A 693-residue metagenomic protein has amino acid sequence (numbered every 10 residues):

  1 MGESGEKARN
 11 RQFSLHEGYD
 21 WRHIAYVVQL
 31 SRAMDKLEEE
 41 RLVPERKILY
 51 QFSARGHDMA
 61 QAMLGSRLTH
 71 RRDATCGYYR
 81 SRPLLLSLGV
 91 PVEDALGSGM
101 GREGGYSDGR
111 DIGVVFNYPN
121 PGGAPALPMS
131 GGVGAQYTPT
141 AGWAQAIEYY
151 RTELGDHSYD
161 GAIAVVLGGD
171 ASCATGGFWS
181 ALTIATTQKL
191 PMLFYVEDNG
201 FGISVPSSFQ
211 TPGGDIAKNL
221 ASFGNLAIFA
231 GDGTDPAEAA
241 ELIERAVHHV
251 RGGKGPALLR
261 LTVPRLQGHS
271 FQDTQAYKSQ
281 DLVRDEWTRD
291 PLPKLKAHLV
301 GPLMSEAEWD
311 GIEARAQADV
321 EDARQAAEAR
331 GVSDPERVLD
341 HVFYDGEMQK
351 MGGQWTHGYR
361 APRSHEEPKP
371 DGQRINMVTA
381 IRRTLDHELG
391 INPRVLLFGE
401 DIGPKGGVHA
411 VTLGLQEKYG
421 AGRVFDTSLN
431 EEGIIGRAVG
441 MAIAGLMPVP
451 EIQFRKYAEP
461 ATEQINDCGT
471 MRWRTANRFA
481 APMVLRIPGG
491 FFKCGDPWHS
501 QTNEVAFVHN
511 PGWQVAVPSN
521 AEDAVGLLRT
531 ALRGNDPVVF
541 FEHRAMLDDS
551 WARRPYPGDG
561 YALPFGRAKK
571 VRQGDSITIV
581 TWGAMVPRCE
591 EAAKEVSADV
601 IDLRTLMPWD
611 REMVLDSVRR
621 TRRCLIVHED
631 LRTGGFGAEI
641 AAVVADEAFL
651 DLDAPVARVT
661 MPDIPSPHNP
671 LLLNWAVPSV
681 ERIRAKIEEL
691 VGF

Functional and structural regions predicted by a protein language model:
M1-A60, S66-R67, L261, L266-Y419 (+3 more regions): Conserved acidic/glycine
A33-E40, P44-Q188, Y195, P206-G224 (+2 more regions): Cofactor-binding active-site loop characterized by glycine-rich and histidine/acidic residues
R41-R46, D111-S130, Y159-L167, G224-I228 (+7 more regions): Glycine/charged-rich beta-loop-alpha catalytic/anionic-binding loops adjacent to active sites
L49-H57, Y79-R80, F116-Y137, G231-P236 (+7 more regions): Active-site nucleophile and cofactor-binding loops and adjacent substrate-binding regions of central metabolic enzymes
A62-R71, A141-T152, L182-L190, A221-F223 (+6 more regions): Alpha-helix C-terminal capping segments
Y79-L84, G168-A174, V196-G202, T234-A237 (+10 more regions): Acidic, glycine-rich active-site loops and adjacent beta-strand->loop/helix elements that engage anionic groups
G104-S107, T186, L190-Y195, R423-D426 (+1 more regions): A glycine-rich helix N-cap at a beta->alpha junction
A126-A329, V508-V627: Glycine-rich ThDP/TPP pyrophosphate-binding loop and its adjacent helix/strand module within ThDP-dependent enzymes
